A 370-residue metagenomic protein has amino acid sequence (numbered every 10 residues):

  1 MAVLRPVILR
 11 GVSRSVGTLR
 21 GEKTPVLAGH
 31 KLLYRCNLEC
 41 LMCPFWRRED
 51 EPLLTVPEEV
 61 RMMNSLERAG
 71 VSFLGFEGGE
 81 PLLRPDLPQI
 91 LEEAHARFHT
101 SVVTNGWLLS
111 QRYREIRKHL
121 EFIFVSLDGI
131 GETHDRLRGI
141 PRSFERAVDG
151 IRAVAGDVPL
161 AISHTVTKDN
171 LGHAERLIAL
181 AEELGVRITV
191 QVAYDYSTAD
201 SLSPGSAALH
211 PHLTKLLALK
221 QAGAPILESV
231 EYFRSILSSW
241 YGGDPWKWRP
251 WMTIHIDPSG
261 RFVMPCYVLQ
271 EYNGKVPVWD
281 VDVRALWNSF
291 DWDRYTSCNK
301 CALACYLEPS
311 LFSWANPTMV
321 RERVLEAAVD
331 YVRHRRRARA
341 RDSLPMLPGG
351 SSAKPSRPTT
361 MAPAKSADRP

Functional and structural regions predicted by a protein language model:
A2-E115, W314, E322-V332, A338 (+1 more regions): Conserved alpha-helical substructure of the radical SAM core
P6-T24, F233-S235, Y267-L286: Short, charged low-complexity linear segments at domain edges
E39, G70-S72, H119, L184-T189 (+1 more regions): Short loop/turn motifs at secondary-structure junctions
M63-L66, P88-F98, L109-H119, G150-D157 (+5 more regions): Alpha-helix C-terminal capping segments
L83-R84, L109, T167-L171, E271-Y272 (+1 more regions): Alpha-helix N-cap/loop-to-helix initiation residues
H119-F122, S126-V263, Y267-V276, S313-W314 (+1 more regions): Radical SAM enzyme [4Fe-4S]-AdoMet core and its adjacent flexible, acidic and glycine-rich loops/tails across
V263-P370: Flexible mid-to-C-terminal extensions adjoining Fe-S/redox cofactors in radical SAM and related proteins
